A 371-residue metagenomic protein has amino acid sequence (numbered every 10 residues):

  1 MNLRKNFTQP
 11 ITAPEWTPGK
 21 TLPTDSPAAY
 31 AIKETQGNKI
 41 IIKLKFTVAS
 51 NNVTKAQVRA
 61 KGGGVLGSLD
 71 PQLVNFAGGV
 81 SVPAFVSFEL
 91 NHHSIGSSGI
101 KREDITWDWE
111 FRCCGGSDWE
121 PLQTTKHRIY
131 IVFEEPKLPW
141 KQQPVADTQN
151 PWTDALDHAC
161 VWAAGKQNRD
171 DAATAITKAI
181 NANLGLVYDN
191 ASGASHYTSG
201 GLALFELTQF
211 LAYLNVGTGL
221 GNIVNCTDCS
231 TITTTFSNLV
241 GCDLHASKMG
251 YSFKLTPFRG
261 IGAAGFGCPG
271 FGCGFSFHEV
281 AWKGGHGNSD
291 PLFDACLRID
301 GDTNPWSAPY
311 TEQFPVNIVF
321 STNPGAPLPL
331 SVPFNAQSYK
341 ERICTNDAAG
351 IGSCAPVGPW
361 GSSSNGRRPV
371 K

Functional and structural regions predicted by a protein language model:
M1-P139: Beta-strand-enriched, solvent-exposed domains that form extended recognition/catalytic surfaces
D108, A203-Q209, V280, L292: Generic structural signal for residues positioned in beta-strands
E110-R112, S117-W119, K137-D147, A159 (+7 more regions): Mature extracellular "passenger" or substrate-interacting domains of secreted, surface-exposed proteins
F111, I176-L184, T233-T234, A281 (+2 more regions): Hydrophobic, Leu/Ile/Phe/Ala-enriched alpha-helical segments that form helix-helix packing faces
P136-G221: Secondary-structure boundary elements
D171-A175, A179, D228, I232 (+2 more regions): Extracytoplasmic/secreted proteins, especially bacterial periplasmic and envelope-associated proteins
S192-F271: Active-site neighborhood of thiol-dependent amide/isopeptide-bond enzymes
L239, A246-K371: His-Asp-centered catalytic microenvironments across diverse enzyme cores, prominently the transglutaminase-like
